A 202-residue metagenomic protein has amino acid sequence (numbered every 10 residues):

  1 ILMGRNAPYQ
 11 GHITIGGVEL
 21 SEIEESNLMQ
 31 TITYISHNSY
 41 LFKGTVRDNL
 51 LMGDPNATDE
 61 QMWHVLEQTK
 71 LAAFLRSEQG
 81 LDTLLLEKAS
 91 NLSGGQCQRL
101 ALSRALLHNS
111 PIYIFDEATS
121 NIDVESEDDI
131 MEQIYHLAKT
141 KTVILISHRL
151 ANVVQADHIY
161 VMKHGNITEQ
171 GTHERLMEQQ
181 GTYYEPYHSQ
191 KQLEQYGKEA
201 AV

Functional and structural regions predicted by a protein language model:
M3-G4: Helix-to-loop junction immediately C-terminal to a conserved catalytic motif
P8, T14, A72-L100, L193-V202: ABC-fold ATPase nucleotide-binding domain signature/coupling loops
H12-T14, E22, M29, R47-E87 (+2 more regions): ABC ATPase nucleotide-binding domain helical subdomain, centered on the C-loop/LSGGQ "ABC signature"
S93-G94, L100-A105, D129, L145: ABC ATPase nucleotide-binding domain "signature" region
L107-P111, T140: A short, proline-enriched helix->beta-strand linker immediately N-terminal to the Walker B motif in ABC-type P-loop
Y113-D116: Catalytic Walker B motif of ABC-type/P-loop ATPase nucleotide-binding domains
E132, V154-V202: C-terminal portion of ABC ATPase nucleotide-binding domains
H136-L145, V153: Conserved catalytic loops of ABC-family nucleotide-binding domains
